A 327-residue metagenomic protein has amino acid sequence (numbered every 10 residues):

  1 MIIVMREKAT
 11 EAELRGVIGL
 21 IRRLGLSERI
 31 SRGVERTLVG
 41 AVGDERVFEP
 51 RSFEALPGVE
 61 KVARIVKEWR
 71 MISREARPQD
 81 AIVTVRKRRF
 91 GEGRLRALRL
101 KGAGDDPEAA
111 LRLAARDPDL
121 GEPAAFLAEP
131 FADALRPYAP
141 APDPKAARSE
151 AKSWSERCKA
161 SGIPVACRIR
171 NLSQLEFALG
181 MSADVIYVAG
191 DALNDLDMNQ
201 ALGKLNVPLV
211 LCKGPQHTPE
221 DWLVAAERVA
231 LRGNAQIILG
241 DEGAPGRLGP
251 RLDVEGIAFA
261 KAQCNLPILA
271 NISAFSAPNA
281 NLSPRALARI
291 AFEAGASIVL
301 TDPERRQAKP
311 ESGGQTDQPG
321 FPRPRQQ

Functional and structural regions predicted by a protein language model:
R6, L127-E129, P142-K145, G162-L172 (+4 more regions): Catalytic beta/alpha-barrel core
E49, D106-D117, R170-E176, S283-A288: Short, acidic/polar
P50-I65: Short acidic amphipathic segments
W69-D105: N-terminal amphipathic alpha-helix/helix-capping segment at the start of soluble metabolic enzymes
G93-L113, A166-R168, A274-L282: Active-site mouth loops of central-metabolism enzymes
P123-S149, P303-A308: Glycine-rich, proline-tolerant flexible connector loops at the mouths of alpha/beta enzymes
Y138-C167, A201-P208, I257-I268, G313-Q327: Alpha-helix-loop-beta-strand connector modules within alpha/beta enzyme cores
N194-R306, Q318: Catalytic alpha/beta core domains of metabolic enzymes, predominantly
